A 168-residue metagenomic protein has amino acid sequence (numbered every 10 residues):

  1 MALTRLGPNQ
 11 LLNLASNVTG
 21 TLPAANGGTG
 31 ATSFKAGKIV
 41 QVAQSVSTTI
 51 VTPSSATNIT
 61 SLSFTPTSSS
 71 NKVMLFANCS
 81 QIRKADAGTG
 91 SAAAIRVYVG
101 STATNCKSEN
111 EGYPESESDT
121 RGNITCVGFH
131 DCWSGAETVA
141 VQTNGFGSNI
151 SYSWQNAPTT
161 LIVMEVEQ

Functional and structural regions predicted by a protein language model:
M1, A31-K35: Short, surface-exposed terminal/edge motifs of secreted or surface/virion proteins that either
M1-L12, E167: Short, intrinsically disordered N-terminal pre-domain segments
P23: Extracellular calcium-associated, cysteine-rich motifs in secreted modular proteins
G27-G28: Alpha-helix capping/hinge segments and adjacent helical runs
G37-V46: Extracellular receptor-binding modules and their adjoining Ser/Thr/Gly/Asp/Asn-rich linkers
S45-S47, T52-S54, T65-Q168: Terminal beta-strand-rich extracellular "head" domains that mediate receptor/glycan or other ligand binding
A56-I59: Short, solvent-exposed loop/turn segments enriched in Ser/Thr/Gly
